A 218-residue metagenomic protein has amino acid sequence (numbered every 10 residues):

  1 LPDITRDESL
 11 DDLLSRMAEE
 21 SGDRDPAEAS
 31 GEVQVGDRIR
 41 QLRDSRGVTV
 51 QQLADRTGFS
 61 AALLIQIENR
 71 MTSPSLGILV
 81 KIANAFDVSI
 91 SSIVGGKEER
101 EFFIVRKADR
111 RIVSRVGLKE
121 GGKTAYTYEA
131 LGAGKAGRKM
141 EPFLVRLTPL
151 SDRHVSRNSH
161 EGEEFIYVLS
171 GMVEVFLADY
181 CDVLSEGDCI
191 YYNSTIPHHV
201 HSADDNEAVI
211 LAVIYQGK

Functional and structural regions predicted by a protein language model:
L1-S30, D188: N-terminal flexible/basic segments that precede or flank functional cores
D37-R56: Short basic helix-loop element that most often maps to the first helix and adjoining turn of HTH DNA-binding modules
G58-P74: Recognition helix of helix-turn-helix/homeodomain-like DNA-binding domains that insert into the DNA major groove
G77-S92: DNA major-groove recognition helix of helix-turn-helix/homeodomain DNA-binding modules
I112-S156, V213-K218: A short glycine-rich, His/Asp/Glu-containing loop-to-beta-strand
Y126-T127, S185-E186, S194-K218: Ligand-binding loop in jelly-roll beta-barrel domains
L131, A178-S194: Short acidic-glycine-tyrosine-enriched beta hairpin
L144-T148, S159-V175: Short, conserved beta-strand element in jelly-roll/cupin
